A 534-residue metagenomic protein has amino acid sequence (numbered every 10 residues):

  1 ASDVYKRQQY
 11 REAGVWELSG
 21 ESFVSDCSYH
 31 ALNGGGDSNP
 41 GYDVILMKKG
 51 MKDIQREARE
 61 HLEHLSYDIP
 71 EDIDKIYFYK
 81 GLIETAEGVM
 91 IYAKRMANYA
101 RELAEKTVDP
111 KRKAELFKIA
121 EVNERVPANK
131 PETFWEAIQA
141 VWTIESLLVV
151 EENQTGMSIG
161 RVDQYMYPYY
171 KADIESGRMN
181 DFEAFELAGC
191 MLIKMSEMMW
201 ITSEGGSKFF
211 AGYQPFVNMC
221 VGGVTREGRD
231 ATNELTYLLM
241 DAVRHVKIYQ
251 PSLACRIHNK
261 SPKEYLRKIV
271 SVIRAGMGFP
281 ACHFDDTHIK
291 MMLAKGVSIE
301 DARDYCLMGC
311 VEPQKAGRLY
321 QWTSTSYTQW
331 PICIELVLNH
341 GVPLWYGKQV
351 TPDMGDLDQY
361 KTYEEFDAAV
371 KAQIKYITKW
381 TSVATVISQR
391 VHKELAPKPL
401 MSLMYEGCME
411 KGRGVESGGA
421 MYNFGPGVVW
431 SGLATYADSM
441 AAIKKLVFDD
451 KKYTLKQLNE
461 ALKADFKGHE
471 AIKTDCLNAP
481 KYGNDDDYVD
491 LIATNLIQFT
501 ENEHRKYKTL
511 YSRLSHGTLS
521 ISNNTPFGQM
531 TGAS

Functional and structural regions predicted by a protein language model:
S2-G81, K111, E115-K118, V122-S534: Conserved catalytic cores of very large enzyme subunits
K80-I91: Extended non-globular scaffold/tether segments
R101-E102, Y170: Extended, structured, electrostatic nucleic-acid-contact surfaces
A104-K111: A conserved hydrophobic secondary-structure block that centers on an alpha-helix together with its immediately flanking
